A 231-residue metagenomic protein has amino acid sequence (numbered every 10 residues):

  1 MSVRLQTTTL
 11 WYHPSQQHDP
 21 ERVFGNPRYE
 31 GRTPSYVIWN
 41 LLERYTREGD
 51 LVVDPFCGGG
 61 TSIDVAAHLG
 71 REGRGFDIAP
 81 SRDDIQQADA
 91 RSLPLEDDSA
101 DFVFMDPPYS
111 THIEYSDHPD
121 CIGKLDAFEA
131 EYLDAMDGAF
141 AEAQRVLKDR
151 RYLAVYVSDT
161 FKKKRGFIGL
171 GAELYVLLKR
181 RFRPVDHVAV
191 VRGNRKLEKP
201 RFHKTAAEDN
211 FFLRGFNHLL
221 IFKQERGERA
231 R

Functional and structural regions predicted by a protein language model:
M1-R231: Class I S-adenosyl-L-methionine-dependent methyltransferase catalytic core
